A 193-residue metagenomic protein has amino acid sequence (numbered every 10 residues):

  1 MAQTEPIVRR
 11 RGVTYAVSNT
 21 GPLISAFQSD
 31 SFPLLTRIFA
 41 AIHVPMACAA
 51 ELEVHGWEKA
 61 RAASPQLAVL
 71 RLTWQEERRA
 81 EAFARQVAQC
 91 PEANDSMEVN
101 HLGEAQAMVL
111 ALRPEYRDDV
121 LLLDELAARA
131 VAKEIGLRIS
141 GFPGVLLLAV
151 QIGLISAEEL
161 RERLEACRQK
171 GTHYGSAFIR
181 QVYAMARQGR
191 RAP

Functional and structural regions predicted by a protein language model:
Q3-V120, L126, E134-L137, S176-P193: Active-site-proximal, substrate-binding regions of enzyme catalytic domains and RNA-binding/basic surfaces
L121-L122, L146: Generic leucine side-chain signal with a strong bias for well-ordered alpha-helical environments
R129-P193: Acidic, PIN/NYN-like endoribonuclease modules and their adjacent C-terminal/linker elements
